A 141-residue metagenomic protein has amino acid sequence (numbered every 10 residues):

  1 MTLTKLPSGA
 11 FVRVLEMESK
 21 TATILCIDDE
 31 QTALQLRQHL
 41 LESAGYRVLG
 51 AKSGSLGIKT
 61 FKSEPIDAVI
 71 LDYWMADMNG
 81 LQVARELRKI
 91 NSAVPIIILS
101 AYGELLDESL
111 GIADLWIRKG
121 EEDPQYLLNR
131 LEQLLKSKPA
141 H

Functional and structural regions predicted by a protein language model:
M1-T23, Q125-H141: Non-catalytic signal-transmission and effector/linker regions of two-component phosphorelay proteins
T21-T32, R37-L41, V69: Conserved acidic segment of CheY-like receiver
G45-K52, T60: Short hydrophobic/Thr-rich beta-strand motif most characteristic of the beta2 strand and flanking loop of CheY-like
K52-L56, N79-V83: Acidic catalytic/metal-coordinating carboxylates
K62-E64, E86-A93, G111: Conserved phosphotransfer cores of two-component systems
D72: Active-site residues of response regulator receiver
M75: Receiver (REC) domain active-site loop signature in two-component systems and cognate sites in sensor histidine kinases
